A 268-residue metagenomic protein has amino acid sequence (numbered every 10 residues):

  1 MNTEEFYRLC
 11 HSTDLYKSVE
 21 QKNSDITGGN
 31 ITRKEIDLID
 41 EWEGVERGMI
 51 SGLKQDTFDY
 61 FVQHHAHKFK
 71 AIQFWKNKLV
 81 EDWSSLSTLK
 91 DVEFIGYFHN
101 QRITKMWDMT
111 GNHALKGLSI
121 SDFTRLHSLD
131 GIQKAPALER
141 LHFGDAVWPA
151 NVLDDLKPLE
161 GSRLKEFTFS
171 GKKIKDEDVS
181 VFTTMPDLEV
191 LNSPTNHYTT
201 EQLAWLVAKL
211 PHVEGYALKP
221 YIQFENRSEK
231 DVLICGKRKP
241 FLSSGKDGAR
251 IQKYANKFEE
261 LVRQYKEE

Functional and structural regions predicted by a protein language model:
N2-E81, S85-E267: Concave beta-strand-loop units of leucine-rich repeat
